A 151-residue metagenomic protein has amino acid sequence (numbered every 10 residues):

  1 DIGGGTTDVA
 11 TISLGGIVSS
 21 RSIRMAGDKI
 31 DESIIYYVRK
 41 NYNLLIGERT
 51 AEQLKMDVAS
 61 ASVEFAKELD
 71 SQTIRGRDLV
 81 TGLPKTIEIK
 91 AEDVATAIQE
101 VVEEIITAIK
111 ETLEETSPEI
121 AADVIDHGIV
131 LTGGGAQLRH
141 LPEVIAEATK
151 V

Functional and structural regions predicted by a protein language model:
D1, I34, I109, L131: Residue-level signature of catalytic and energy-coupling elements of molecular machines, predominantly ATP/GTP-dependent
D1-I17, A66, R139: Gly/Thr-rich phosphate-binding beta-strand-loop-beta motif of the actin/hexokinase/Hsp70
D1-I2, T11-S13, I74-D78, G133: Flexible glycine-/small-residue-rich
T6-T11, L45, T73, V130: Structured core elements
L14-Q99: Phosphate-binding glycine-rich/basic clefts of nucleotide- and phosphate-handling proteins, predominantly
G16-V18, A122-H127, T149-V151: Short, surface-exposed connector motifs at secondary-structure boundaries
A97-V124: Phosphate/ATP-binding catalytic cores across multiple sugar-kinase/actin-like superfamilies, primarily ASKHA
A121-I145: Glycine-rich phosphate-binding loops at beta-strand->alpha-helix junctions
